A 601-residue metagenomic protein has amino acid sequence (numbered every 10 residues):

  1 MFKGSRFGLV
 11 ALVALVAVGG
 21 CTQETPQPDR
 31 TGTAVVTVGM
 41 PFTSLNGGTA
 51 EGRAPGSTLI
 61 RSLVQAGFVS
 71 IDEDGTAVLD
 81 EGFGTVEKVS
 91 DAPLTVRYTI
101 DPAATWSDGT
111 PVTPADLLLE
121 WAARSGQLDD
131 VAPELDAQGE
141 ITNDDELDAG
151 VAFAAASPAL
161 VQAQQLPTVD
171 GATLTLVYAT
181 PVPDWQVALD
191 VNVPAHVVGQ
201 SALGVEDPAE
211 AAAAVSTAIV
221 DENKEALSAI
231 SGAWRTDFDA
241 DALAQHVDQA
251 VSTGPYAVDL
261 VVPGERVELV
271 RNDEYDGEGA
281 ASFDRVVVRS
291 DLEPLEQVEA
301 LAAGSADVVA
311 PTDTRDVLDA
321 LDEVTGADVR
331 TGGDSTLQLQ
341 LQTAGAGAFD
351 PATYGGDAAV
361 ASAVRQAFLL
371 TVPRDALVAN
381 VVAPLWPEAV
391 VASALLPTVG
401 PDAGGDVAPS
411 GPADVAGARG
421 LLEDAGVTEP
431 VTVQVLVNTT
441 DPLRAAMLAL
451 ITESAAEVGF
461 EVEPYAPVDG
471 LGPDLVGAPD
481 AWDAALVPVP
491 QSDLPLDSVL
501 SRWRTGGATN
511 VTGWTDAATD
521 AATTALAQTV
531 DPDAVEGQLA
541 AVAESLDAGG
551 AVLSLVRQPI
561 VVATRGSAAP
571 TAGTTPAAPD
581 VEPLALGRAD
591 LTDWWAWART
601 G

Functional and structural regions predicted by a protein language model:
T22, R365-Q366, L370, V378 (+4 more regions): Extracytoplasmic/peripheral linker and loop segments enriched in polar/acidic and small residues with frequent Thr/Pro
T37-D91: N-terminal lobe/hinge region of extracytoplasmic solute-binding protein
V86-G150, A172-T180, D184-A188, Q297-A300 (+1 more regions): Aromatic- and charge-enriched surface segment that lines or borders ligand/interaction sites
V112-A122, G171, T175, P255 (+4 more regions): Alpha-helical secondary-structure segments
A123, A244-V247, D273-A320: Ligand-site clamp/hinge motif
D136-W234: Surface-exposed binding/hinge segments that line and control ligand-binding clefts or catalytic entry sites
V262-E265, R419-Q491: Ligand/substrate-recognition segments at binding pockets and active sites
L385-D424, T439-R444: Structural transition elements
